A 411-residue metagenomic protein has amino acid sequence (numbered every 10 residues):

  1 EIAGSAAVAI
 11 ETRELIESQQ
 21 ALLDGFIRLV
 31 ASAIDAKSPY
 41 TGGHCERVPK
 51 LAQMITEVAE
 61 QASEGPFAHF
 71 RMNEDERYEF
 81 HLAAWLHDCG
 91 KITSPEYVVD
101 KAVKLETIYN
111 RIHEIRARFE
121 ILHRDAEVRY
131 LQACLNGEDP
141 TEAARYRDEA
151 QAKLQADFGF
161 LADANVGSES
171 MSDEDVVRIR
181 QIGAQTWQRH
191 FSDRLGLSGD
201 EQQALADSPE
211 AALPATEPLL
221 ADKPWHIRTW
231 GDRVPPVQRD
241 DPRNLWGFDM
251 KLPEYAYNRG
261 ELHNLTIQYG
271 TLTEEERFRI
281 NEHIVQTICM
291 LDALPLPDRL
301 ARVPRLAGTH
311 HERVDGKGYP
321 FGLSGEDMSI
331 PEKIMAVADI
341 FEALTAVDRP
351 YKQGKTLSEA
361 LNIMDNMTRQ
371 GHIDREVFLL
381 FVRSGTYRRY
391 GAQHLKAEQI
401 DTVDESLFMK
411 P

Functional and structural regions predicted by a protein language model:
A3-A7: Allosteric cytosolic regulatory segments
I10-I27: Short alpha-helical interdomain "coupling" segment at the junction between an upstream regulatory sensor module
G25-P411: Histidine- and acidic-residue-rich, metal-dependent catalytic cores
